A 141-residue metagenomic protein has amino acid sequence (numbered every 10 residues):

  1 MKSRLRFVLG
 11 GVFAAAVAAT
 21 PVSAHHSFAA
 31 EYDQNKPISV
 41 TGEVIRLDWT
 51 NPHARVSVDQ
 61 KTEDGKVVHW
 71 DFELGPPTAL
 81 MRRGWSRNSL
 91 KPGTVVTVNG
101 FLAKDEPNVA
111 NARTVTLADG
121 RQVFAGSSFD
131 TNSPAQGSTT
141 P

Functional and structural regions predicted by a protein language model:
M1-R4: N-terminal secretory signal peptides that target proteins for export/translocation
V8-T20: Bacterial N-terminal signal peptides
A19-A29: Boundary at the C-terminal end of the N-terminal hydrophobic targeting segment
A29-P141: PEST-like low-complexity, intrinsically disordered acidic/proline/serine-rich tracts that flank trafficking/processing
